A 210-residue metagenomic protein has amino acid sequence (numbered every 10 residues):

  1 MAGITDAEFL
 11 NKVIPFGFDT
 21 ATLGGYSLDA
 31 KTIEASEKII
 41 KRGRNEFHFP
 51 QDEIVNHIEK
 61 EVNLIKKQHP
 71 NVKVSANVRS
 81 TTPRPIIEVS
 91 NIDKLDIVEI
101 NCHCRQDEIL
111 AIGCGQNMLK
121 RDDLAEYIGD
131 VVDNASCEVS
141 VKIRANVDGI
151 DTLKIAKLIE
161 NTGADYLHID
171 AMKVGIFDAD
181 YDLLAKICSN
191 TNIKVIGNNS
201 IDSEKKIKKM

Functional and structural regions predicted by a protein language model:
M1, D19-G24, V74-V78, V98-I100 (+3 more regions): Hydrophobic faces of well-ordered beta-strands that scaffold small-molecule active sites in alpha/beta enzyme cores
M1-R84: N-terminal capping/small domains of soluble enzymes
D6-P15, P83-K94, V147-N161, N190 (+2 more regions): Catalytic cores of alpha/beta
I14, E59-P70, S90, I128-V139 (+2 more regions): Surface-exposed amphipathic alpha-helices with a cationic face
Y26, H103-R105, A171-M172: Short, ordered loop/turn segments at secondary-structure junctions
T32-A35, I58-E59, R84, Q106-S136 (+3 more regions): Active-site-adjacent beta->alpha loops and helix N-cap segments on the catalytic face of soluble alpha/beta enzymes
E88-D107: A contiguous, low-structure linker/loop signature
I155, I159-F177: Catalytic cores of RNA-modifying enzymes
